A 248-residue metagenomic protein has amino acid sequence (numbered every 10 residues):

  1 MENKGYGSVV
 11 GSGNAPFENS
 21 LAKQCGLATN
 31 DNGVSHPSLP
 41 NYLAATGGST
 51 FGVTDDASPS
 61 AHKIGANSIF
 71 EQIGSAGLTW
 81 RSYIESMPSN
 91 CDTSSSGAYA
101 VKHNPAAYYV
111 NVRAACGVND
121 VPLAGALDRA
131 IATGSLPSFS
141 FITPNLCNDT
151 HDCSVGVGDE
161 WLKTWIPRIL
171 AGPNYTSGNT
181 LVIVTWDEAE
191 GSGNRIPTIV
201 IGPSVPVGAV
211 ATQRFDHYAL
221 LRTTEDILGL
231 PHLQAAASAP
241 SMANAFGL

Functional and structural regions predicted by a protein language model:
M1-L248: N-terminal pro-sequences and low-complexity stem/linker regions of secreted or lumenal proteins
